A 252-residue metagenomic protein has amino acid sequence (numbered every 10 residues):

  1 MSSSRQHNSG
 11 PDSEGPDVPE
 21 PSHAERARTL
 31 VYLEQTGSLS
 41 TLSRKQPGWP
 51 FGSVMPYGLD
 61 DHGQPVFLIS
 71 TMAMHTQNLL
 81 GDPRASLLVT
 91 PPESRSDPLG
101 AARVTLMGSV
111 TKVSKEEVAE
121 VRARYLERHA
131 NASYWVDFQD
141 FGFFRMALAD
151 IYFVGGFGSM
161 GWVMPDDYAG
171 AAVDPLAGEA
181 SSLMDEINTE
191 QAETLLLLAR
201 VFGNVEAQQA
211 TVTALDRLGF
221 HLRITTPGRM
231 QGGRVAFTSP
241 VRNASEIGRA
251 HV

Functional and structural regions predicted by a protein language model:
M1-H251: Binding-site signature for planar aromatic cofactors or substrates
